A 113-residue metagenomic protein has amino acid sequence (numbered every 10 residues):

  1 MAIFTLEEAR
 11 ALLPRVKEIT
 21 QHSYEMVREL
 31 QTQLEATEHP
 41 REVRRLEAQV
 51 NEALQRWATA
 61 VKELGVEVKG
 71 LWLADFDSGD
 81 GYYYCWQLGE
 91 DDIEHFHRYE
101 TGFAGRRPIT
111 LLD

Functional and structural regions predicted by a protein language model:
M1, V27, L34-E35, H39-S78 (+3 more regions): N-terminal intrinsically disordered, cationic/polar leader segments that include organellar targeting peptides
M1-E38: Long, hydrophobic N-terminal alpha-helical segment
A2-T5, A11, Y83, H95 (+1 more regions): Residue-level preference for alpha-helix termini and adjacent loops
Y24-E25, Y82, A104-G105: Alpha-helix boundary/interfacial micro-motifs
G89, H97-G102, R106-D113: Core subunits and conserved enzymes of cellular information-processing and envelope-translocation systems across
